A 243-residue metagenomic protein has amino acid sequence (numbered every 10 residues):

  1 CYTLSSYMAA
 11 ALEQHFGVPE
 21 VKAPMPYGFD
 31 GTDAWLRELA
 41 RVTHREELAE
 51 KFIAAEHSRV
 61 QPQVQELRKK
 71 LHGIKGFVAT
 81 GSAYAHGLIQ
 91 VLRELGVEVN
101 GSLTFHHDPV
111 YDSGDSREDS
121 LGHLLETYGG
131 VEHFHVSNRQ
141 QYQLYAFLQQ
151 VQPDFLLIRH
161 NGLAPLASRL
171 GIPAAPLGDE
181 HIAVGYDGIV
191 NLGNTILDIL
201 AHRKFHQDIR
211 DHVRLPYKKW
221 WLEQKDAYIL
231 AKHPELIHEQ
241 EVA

Functional and structural regions predicted by a protein language model:
C1-A243: An N-terminal assembly and electron-transfer interface module characteristic of large anaerobic redox and radical
